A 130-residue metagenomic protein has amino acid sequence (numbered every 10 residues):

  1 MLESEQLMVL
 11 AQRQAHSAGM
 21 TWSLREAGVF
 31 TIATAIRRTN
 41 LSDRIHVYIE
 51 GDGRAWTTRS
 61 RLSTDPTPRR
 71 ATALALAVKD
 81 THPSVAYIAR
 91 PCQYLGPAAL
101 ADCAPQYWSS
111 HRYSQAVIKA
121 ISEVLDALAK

Functional and structural regions predicted by a protein language model:
Q6-V9, R69-R70: Short secondary-structure boundary micro-motifs
M8-T39: N-terminal cap/lid segment of alpha/beta-hydrolase-fold proteins
V9-A15, I49-A55, L100-Q106, A127: Generic detector of short, locally flexible boundary/turn motifs and exposed helical patches
Q14, T21-R25, D65, L74-A77 (+1 more regions): Generic structural signal for short, flexible, solvent-exposed coil/loop and linker residues
T31, R37-A98: Short, surface-exposed "cap/lid" segments of acyl-processing enzymes
A99-A129: Alpha/beta-hydrolase active-site loop
